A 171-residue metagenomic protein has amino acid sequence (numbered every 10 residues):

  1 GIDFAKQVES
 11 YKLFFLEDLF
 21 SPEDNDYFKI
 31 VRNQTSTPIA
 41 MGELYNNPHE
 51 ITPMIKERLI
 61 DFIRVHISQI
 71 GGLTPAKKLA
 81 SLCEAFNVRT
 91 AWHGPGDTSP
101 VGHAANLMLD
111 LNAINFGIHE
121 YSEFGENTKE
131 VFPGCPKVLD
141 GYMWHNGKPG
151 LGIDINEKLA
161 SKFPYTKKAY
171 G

Functional and structural regions predicted by a protein language model:
G1-Q7: Loop-centered beta-sheet repeat module
K6, K12-F15, E23-Y142: Shared catalytic-loop signature of beta/alpha-barrel
F20: Phosphate/pyrophosphate-binding betaalpha-module
G125, K129-G171: C-terminal extensions of enzymes
